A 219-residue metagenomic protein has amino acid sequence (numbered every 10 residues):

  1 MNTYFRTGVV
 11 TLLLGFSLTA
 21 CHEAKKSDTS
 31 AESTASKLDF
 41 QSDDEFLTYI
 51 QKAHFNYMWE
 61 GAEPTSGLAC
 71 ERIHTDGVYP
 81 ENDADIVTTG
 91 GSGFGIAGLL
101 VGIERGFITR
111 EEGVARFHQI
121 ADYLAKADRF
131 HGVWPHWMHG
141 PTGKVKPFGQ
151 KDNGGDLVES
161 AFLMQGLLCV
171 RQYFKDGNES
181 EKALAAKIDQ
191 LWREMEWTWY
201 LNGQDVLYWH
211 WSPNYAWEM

Functional and structural regions predicted by a protein language model:
M1-V9: Bacterial N-terminal signal peptides that target proteins for export
S17-A20: C-terminal motif of bacterial Sec signal peptides marking the signal peptidase cleavage site
H22-D28: Bacterial lipoprotein signal-peptidase II cleavage site
E32-A84, H131-V133, M138: Low-complexity, Ser/Thr/Pro/Gly-enriched N-terminal "stalk/linker" regions
A35-F46, N56-Y57, G93-I108, Y123 (+1 more regions): Well-ordered alpha-helical scaffold segments within catalytic/enzyme domains
D44-F46, G132-A161, D176-M219: Extended ligand-binding clefts on enzyme/binding-domain cores
Q51-G67, A115-G132, A186-V206: Long, well-ordered core segments of solenoidal/helical folds
A84-G93, A97-N153: Membrane helical hairpin/interfacial module
